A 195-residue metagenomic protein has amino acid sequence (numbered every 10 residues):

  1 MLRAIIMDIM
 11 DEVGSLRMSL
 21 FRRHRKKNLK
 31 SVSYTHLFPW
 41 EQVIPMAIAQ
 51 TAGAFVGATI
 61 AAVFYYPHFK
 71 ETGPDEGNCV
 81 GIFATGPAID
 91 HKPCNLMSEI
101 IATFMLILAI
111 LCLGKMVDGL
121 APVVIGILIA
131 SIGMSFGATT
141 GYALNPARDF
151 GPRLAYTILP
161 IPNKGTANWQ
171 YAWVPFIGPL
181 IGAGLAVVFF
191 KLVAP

Functional and structural regions predicted by a protein language model:
M1-P195: Membrane-interface helix-loop junctions and terminal tails of multi-pass membrane proteins
